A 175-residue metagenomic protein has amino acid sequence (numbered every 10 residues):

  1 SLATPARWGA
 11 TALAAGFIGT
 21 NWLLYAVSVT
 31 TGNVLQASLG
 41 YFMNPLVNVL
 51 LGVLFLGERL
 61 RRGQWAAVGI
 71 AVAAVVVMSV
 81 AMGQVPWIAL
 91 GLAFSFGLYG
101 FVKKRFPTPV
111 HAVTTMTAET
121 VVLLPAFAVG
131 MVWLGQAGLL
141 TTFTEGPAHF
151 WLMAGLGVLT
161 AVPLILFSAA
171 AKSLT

Functional and structural regions predicted by a protein language model:
S1, L35-Q36, L98-L123: Juxtamembrane helix-loop-helix junctions in multi-pass membrane proteins
S1-L24, W87-G91, L140-V162, L166: Loop-to-transmembrane-helix transition segments
S1-T20, S95-L98, A118-G135: Transmembrane alpha-helices of multi-pass small-molecule transport proteins
W22, P45-V53, V75, G100 (+2 more regions): Hydrophobic transmembrane alpha-helices of multi-pass small-molecule transporters
L23-G40, H111-V113, I165-T175: Structural motif at transmembrane-helix junctions in multi-pass transporters
V27, N44-Q64, A169: C-terminal transmembrane-helix exit sites in multi-pass transporters
G63-A81, L90-F94: Hydrophobic transmembrane alpha-helices of multi-pass small-molecule transport proteins
V110-T160: Hydrophobic alpha-helical transmembrane segments of multi-pass integral membrane proteins, especially transporters
